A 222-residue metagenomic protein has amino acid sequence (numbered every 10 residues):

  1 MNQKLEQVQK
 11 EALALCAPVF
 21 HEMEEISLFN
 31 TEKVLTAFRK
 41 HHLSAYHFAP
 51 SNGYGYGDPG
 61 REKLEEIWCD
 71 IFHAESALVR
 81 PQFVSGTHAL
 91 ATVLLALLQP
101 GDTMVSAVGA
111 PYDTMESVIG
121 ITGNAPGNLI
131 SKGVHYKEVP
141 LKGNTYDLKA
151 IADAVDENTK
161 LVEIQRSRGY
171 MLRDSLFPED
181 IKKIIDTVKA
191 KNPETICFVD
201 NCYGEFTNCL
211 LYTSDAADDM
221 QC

Functional and structural regions predicted by a protein language model:
K4-Q9, C16, E24, V34-L35 (+6 more regions): Conserved PLP-enzyme active-site core in the AAT-like
T31: Active-site rim recognition segments
N52-G60: N-terminal small-domain helix-loop-helix segment of the aminotransferase-like
R61, L97, A217-D218: A broadly tuned, weak detector of single residues within folded domains
E62-K63, H88: A generic alpha-helix surface/boundary motif
K63-A74: Long amphipathic N-terminal alpha/beta scaffold segment
Y212-C222: Single conserved hydrophobic/aromatic residue that forms the stacking wall/gate of nucleotide- or nucleobase-binding
